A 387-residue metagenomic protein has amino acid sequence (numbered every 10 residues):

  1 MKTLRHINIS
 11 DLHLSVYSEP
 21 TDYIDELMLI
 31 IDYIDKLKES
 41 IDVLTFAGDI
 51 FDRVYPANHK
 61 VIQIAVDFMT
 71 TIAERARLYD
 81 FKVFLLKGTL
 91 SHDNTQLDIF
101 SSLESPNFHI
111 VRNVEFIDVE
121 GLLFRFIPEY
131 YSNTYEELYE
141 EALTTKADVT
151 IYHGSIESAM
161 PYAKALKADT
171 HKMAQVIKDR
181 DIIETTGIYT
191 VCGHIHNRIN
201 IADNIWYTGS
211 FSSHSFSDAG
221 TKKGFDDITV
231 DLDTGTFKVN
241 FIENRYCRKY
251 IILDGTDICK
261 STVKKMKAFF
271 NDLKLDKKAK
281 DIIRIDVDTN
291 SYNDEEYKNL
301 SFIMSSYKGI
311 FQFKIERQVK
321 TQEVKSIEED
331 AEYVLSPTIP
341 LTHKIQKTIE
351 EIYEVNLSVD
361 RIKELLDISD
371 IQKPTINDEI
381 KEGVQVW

Functional and structural regions predicted by a protein language model:
M1-I7, F116-F126, T144-V149, D203-I205 (+1 more regions): Beta-strand-turn-beta hairpins that frame and shape the catalytic cleft of phosphate-ester-processing enzymes
K2, V230-W387: Accessory, non-catalytic peripheral segments of nucleic-acid enzymes
K2-R5, V16-D118, I183-G187: Core catalytic region of metal-dependent phosphoesterases/phosphodiesterases, especially metallo-beta-lactamase-like
H6-N8, T45, F126, V149-H153 (+2 more regions): Structural motif
S10-L14, D49-F51, T89-S91, P128-Y130 (+4 more regions): Active-site metal-binding loops of divalent metal-dependent hydrolases
I34-K36, D118, Y135-T144, M266-L275: Short amphipathic alpha-helix with an adjacent loop that forms part of the alpha/beta core around
F84-L85, T89-R180, F211: Conserved catalytic scaffold of divalent metal-dependent phosphoesterases
Y162-F237: Conserved beta-sheet core of the metallophosphoesterase superfamily
